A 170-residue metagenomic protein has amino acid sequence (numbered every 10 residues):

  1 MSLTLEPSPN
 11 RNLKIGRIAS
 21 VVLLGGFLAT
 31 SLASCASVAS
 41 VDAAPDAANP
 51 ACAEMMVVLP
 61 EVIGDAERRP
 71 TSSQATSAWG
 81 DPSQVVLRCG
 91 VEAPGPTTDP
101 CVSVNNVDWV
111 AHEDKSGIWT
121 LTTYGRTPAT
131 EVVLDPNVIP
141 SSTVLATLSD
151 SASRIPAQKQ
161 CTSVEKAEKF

Functional and structural regions predicted by a protein language model:
E6-L23: Bacterial N-terminal signal peptides that target proteins for export
T30-S34: C-terminal motif of bacterial Sec signal peptides marking the signal peptidase cleavage site
A36-A39: Bacterial signal peptide processing site
V41, V58-L59, G95, V107 (+1 more regions): Secreted/processed peptides and extracellular or luminal domains of membrane proteins
V41-V91: N-terminal secretory signal peptides
V91-T98: Short, charged/polar surface micro-motifs in flexible loops or helix N-caps
P100-F170: Extracytosolic low-complexity repeat regions of secreted or lipid-anchored proteins
